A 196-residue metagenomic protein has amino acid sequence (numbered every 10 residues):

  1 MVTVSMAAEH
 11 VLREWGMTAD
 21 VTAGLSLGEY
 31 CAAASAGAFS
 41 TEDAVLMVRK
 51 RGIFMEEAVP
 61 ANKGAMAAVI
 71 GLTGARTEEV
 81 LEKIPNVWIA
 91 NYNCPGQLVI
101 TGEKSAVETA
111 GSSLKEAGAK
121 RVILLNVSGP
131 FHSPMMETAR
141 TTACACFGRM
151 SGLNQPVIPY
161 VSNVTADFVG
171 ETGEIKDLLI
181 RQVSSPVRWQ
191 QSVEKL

Functional and structural regions predicted by a protein language model:
M1-A23, I100: Helix-rich "cap/lid" substructures immediately adjacent to catalytic or cofactor-binding pockets
V2, M6, V45, V187-Q190: Conserved active-site region of classical short-chain dehydrogenase/reductase
S5, D20, G24-G28, A32 (+1 more regions): Gly/Ala-rich beta-loop-alpha elbow adjacent to hydrolase catalytic centers
G16, S26, G118: Conserved functional loop/turn residues at catalytic and ligand-binding sites
A36-P186: Alpha/beta catalytic cores of group-transfer enzymes, especially the acyltransferase/condensing modules of polyketide
S184-L196: A short, acidic, amphipathic alpha-helical segment used as a generic capping/interface helix at domain edges
